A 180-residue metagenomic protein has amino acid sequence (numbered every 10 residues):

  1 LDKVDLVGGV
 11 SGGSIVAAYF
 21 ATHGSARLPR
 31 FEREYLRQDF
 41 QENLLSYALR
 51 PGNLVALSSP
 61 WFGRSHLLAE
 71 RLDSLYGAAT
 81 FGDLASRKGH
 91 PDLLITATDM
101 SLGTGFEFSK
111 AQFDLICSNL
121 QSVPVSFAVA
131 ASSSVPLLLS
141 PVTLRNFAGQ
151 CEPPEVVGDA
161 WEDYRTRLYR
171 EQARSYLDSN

Functional and structural regions predicted by a protein language model:
L1-F62, H66, K110-Q112, C117 (+1 more regions): Patatin-like phospholipase
K3-L6, T80-H90, S140-V142: Surface-exposed patches in mature extracellular/periplasmic domains of secreted proteins
Y19-H23, E70, L144-N146: Residue-level detector of alpha-helical segments with a strong bias toward transmembrane helices and their helix-loop
G24-S25, Y76-T80, F113, S134: Hydrophobic/aromatic-lined pockets within catalytic cores
E34, R71, L75, A128 (+1 more regions): Residues that form generic nucleotide/phosphate-binding pockets
N53-A85, G89: Long, well-ordered early-domain segments
K88-N180: Active-site gating loop/helix substructures
